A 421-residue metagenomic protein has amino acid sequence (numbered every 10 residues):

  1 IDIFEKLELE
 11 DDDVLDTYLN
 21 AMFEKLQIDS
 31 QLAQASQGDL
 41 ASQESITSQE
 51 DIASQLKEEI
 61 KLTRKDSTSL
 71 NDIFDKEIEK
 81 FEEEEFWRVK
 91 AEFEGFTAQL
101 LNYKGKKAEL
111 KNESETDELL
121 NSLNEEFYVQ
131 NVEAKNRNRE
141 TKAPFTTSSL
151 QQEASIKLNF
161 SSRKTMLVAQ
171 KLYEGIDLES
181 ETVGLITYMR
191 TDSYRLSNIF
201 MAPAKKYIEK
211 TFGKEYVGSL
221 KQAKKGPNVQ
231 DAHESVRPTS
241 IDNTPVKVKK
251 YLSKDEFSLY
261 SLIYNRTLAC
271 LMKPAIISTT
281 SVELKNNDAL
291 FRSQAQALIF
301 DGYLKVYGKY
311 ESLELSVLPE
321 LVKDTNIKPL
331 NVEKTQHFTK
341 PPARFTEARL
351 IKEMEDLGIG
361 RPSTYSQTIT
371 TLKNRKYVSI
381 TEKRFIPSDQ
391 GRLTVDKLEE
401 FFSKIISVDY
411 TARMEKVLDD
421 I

Functional and structural regions predicted by a protein language model:
I1-D39, E44, S48-I421: Core catalytic DNA strand-manipulation module of type IA topoisomerases
